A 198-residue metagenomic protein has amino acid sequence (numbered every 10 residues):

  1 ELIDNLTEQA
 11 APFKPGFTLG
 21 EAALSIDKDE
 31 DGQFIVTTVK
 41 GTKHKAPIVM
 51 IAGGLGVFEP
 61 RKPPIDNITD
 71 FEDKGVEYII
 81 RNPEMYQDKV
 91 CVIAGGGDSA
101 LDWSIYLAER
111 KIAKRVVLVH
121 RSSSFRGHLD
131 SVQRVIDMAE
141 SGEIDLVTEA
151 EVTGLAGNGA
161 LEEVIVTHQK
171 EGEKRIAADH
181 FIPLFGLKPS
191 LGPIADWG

Functional and structural regions predicted by a protein language model:
D4-T7, A11-T38, K43-A46, R110-G198: A Rossmann-like FAD-binding core segment of flavoenzymes
A23, K40, I48-G56, T69 (+3 more regions): Short, flexible active-site-adjacent loop segments at beta-strand->alpha-helix junctions, enriched in small/polar
I51-G53, I93, P183: Redox-cofactor binding/interface segments in oxidoreductases and associated redox assembly factors
G53-N67, L187-G198: Flavin (primarily FAD) binding-site architecture
L55-E109: Glycine-rich dinucleotide-binding loop and its adjacent helix/turn
